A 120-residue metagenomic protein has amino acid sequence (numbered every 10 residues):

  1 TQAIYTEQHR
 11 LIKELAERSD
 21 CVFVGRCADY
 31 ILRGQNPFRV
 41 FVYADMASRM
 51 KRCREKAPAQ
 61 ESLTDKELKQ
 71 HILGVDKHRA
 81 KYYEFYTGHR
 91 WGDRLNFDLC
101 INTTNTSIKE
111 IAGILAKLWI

Functional and structural regions predicted by a protein language model:
T1-D20: ATP-dependent small-molecule kinase phosphotransfer cores that center on conserved nucleotide phosphate-binding segments
H9, I108-A116: Short, amphipathic alpha-helical "lid/cap" segments that border enzyme active or binding sites
L15-R18, G25-V40: RNA pseudouridine synthases
V22, R49, I101: Residue-level signature of catalytic and energy-coupling elements of molecular machines, predominantly ATP/GTP-dependent
A28-Y30, A44-R49, T106-S107: Conserved nucleotide-binding/hydrolysis micro-motifs of P-loop NTPases
G34-E55, L63-G74: Conserved phosphate-donor/acceptor-positioning beta-strand/loop module used by diverse small-molecule
S62-K109: Small-molecule kinase domains that catalyze NTP-dependent phosphoryl transfer to phosphate-bearing small molecules
L118-I120: Flexible linker/loop signature enriched in Pro/Ser/Thr and Pro/Gly
